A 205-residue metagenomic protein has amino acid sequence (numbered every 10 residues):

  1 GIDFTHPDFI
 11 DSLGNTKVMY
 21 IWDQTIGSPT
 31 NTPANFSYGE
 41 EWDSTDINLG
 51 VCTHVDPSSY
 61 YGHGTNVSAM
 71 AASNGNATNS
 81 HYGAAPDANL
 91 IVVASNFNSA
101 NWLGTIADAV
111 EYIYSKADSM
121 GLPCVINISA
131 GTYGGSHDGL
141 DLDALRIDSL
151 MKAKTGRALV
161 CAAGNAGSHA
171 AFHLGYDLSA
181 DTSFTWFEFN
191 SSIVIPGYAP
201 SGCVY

Functional and structural regions predicted by a protein language model:
G1-G104, G121, K154, A158 (+1 more regions): Subtilisin-like serine protease catalytic core
T5, N96-V204: Substrate-binding/access-modulating region of protease and related hydrolase catalytic domains
